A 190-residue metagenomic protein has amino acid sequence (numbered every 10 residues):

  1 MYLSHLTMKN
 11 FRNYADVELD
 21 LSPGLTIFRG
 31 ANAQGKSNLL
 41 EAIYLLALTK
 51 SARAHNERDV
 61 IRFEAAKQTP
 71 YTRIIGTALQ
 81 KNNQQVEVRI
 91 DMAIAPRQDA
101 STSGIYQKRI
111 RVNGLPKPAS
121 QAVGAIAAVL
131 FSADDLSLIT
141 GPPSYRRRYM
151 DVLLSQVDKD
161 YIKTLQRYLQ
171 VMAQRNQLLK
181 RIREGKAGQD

Functional and structural regions predicted by a protein language model:
M1-L45, A65-A66: Pre-Walker A-like glycine/lysine-rich segment at the N-terminus of P-loop NTPase domains
Y2-P23, M150, V157-D190: Long, non-coiled-coil amphipathic alpha-helical linker/lever segments that couple catalytic cores to other domains
N10-F11, A31-A33, S120-A122, R146 (+1 more regions): Short, flexible segments with low predicted structural confidence
P23, Q34, N38, H55 (+4 more regions): Generic alpha-helix structural propensity
G30, I139-T140: Ordered, soluble secondary-structure elements with a strong preference for glycine-centered loop motifs and nearby
S37, L138-I139: Short active-site-adjacent helix-start/loop capping segments
I43, A47-K50, L179: Short amphipathic alpha-helical segments enriched in hydrophobics
L48-S137, P143-Y145, Y149-Y161: Nucleotide-state sensing region of NTPase/ATPase domains
